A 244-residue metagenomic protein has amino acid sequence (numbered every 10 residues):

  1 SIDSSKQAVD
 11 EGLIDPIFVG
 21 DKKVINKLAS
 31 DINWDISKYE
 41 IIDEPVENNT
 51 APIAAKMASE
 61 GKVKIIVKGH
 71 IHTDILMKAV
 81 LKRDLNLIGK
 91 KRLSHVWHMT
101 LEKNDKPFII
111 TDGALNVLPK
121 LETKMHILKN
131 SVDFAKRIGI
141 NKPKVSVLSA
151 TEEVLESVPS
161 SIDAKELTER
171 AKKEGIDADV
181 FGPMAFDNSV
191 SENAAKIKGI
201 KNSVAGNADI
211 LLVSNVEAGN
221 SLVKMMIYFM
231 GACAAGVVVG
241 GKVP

Functional and structural regions predicted by a protein language model:
S1-F18, K22-P244: Anion-binding alpha/beta catalytic cores of soluble intermediary-metabolism enzymes, centered on
